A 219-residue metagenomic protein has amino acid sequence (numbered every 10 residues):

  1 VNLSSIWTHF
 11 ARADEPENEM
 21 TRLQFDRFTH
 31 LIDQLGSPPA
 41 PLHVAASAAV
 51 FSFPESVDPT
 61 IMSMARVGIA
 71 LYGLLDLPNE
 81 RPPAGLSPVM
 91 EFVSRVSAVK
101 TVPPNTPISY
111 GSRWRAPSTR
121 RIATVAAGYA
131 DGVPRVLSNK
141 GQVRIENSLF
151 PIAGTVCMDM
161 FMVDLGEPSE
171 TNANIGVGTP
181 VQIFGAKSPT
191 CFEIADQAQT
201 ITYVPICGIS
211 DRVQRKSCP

Functional and structural regions predicted by a protein language model:
V1-R95, V102-P103: Active-site loop/helix belt of alpha/beta enzymes
T101-P219: C-terminal accessory subdomain/extension
